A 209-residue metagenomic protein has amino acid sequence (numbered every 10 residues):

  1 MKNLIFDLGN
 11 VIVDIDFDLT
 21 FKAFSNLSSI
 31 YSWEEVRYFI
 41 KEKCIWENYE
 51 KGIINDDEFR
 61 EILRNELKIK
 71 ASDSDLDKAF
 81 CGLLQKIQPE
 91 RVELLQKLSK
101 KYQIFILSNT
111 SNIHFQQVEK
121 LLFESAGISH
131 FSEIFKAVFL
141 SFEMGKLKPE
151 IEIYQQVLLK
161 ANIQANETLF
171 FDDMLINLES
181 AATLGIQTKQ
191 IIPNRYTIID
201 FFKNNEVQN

Functional and structural regions predicted by a protein language model:
K2, V118-N209: Asp-based, Mg2+/Mn2+-dependent phosphohydrolase catalytic module
K2-P89, E93, K100, H114-F115: N-terminal helical cap/lid subdomain that shapes the substrate entry/recognition surface in HAD-like hydrolases
D7-N10, G52, L98, I106 (+2 more regions): Generic structural signal for small/hydrophobic residues in well-ordered secondary structure, especially within
V11-I12, F17-L19, T110-H114, M144-G145 (+2 more regions): Short, solvent-exposed loop/turn segments at secondary-structure junctions
K100-K101, I134: Structured helix-beta-strand junction loops
I104-I106, T188: Hydrophobic beta-strand scaffold residues
I106-S108, F170: Structural beta-sheet core signal
